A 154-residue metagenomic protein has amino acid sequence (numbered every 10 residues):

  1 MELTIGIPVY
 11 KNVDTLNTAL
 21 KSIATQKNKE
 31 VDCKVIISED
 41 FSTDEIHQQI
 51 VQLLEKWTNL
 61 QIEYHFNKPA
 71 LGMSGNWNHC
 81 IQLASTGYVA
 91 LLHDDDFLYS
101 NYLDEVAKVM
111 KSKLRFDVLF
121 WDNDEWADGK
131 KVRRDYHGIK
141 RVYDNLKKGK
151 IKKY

Functional and structural regions predicted by a protein language model:
M1-Y154: Nucleotide-sugar donor-binding/catalytic module of glycosyltransferases that assemble extracellular/cell-envelope
